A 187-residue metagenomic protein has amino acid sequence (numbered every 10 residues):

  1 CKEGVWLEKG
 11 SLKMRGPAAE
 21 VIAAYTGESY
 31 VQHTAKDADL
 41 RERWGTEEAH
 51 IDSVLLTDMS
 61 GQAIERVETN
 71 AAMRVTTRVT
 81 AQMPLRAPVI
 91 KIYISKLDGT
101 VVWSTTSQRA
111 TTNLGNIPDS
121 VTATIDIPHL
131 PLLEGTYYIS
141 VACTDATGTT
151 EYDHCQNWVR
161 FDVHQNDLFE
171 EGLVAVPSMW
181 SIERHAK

Functional and structural regions predicted by a protein language model:
C1-K187: Localized sequence-composition bias
